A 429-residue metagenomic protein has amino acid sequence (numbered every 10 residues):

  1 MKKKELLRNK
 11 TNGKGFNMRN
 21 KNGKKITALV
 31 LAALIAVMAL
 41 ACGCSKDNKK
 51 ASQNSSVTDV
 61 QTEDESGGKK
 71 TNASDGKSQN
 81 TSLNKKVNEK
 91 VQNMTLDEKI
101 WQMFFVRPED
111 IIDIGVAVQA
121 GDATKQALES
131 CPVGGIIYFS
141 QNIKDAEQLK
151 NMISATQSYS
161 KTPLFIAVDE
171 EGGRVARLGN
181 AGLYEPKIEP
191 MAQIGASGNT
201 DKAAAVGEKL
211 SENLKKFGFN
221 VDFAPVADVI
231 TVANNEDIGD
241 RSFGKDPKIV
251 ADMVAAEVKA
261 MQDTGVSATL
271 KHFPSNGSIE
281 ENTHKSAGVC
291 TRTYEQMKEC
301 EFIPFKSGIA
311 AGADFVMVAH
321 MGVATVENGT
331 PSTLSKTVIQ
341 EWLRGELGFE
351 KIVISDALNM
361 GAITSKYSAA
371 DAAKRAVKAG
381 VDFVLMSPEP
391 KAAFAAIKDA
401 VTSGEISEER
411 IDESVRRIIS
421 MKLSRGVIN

Functional and structural regions predicted by a protein language model:
M1-N22: N-terminal secretory signal peptides that target proteins for export/translocation
R19, C44-E129, G345-E346, T364-N429: Preference for extracellular/luminal or secreted protein segments
K24-D47: Sec-dependent N-terminal signal peptides of Gram-positive bacterial secreted proteins and lipoproteins
Q102, P132-G134, K161-L164, F219-N220 (+4 more regions): Short, well-ordered coil/turn segments that N-cap beta-strands
E109-V118, Q126-V250, H272, G277-T291 (+2 more regions): Enzymes and membrane/adaptor proteins characterized by extended Gly/Ser/Thr/Asp/Glu-rich, aromatic-dotted
T156-P163, K245-V266, S332-I354: Alpha-helix-loop-beta-strand connector modules within alpha/beta enzyme cores
M253-V254, V258-H272, Q296, C300-A313: Phosphate/pyrophosphate-binding betaalpha-module
